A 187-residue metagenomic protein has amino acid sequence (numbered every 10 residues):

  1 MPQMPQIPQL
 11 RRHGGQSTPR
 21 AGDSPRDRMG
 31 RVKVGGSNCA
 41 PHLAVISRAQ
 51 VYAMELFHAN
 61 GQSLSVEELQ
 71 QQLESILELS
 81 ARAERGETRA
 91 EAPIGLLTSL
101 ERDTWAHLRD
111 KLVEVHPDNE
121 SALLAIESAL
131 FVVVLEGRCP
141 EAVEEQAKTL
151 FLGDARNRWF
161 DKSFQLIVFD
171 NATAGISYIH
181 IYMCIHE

Functional and structural regions predicted by a protein language model:
M1-S163, D170-N171, I179, M183-E187: Long, Pro/Ser/Thr-rich low-complexity/intrinsically disordered regulatory tracts in eukaryotic proteins
